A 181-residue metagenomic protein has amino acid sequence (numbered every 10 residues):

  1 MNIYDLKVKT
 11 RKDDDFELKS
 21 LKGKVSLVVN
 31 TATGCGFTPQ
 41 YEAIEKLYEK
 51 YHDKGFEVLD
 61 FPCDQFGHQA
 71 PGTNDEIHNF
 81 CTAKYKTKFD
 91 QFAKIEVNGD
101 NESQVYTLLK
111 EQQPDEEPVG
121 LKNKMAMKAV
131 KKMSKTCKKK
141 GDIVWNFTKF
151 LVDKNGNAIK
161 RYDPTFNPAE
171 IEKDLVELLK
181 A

Functional and structural regions predicted by a protein language model:
M1-D5, A181: N-terminal targeting signals for export/organelle localization
D5-V25, K46-Y51: A short beta-strand-turn-helix
K24-V25, T33-P62, C81-Y85: Conserved helix-turn-beta segment immediately C-terminal to the redox Cys motif in thioredoxin-like folds
V25-L27, K149: Hydrophobic beta-strand anchors of alpha/beta hydrolase catalytic cores
G55-G72, K88-G99: Thiol-based oxidoreductase modules, predominantly thioredoxin-like and allied folds used for disulfide exchange
F80-T82, K86-T165: Thiol/selenol-based redox catalytic cores and closely related redox-interacting motifs
I159-K180: Non-catalytic, surface beta->alpha helical segment in thiol-disulfide oxidoreductase systems
